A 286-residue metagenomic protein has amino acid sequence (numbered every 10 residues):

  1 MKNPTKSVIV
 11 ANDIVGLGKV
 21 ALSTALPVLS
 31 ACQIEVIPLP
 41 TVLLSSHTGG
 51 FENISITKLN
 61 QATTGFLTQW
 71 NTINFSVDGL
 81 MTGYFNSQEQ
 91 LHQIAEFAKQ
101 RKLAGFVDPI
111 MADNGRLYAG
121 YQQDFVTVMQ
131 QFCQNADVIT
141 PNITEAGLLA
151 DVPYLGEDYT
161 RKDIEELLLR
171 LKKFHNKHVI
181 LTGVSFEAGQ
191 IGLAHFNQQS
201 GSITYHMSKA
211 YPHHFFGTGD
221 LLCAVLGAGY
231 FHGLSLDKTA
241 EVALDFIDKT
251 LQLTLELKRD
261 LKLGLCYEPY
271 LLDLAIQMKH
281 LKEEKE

Functional and structural regions predicted by a protein language model:
K2-V107, M111-A112, R116-A119, Y267-A275 (+1 more regions): Conserved N-terminal subdomain of the carbohydrate kinase-like
N12-I14, T41, T82-Y84, D108-I110 (+5 more regions): Fold-independent oxyanion-binding glycine-rich loops and adjacent beta-strand/coil segments at enzyme active sites
G16, I203-G217: Short pre-catalytic strand/loop immediately N-terminal to key active-site residues, enriched for Gly-Thr
I34, T68, T72-F75, K99 (+5 more regions): Generic secondary-structure signature for well-ordered alpha-helical cores
G120-I203, L234-D237: Conserved phosphate/ATP/ADP-binding segment of small-molecule kinases
P212-L236, A240-V242: Short, small-residue alpha-helix embedded
D237-E286: Charged C-terminal helix
